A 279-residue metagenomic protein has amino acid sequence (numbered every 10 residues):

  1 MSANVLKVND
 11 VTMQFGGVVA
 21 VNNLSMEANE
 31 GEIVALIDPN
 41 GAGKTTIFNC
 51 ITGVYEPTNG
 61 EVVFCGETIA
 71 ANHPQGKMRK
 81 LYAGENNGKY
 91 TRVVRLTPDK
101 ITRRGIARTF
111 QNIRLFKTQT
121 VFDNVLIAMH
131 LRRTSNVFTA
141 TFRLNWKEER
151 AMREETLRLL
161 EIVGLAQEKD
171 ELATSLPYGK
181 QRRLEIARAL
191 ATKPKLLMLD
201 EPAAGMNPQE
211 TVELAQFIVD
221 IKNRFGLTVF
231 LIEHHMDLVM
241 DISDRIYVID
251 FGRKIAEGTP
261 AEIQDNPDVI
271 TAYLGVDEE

Functional and structural regions predicted by a protein language model:
S2-E279: Glycine-rich phosphate-binding loops of nucleotide-dependent enzymes
